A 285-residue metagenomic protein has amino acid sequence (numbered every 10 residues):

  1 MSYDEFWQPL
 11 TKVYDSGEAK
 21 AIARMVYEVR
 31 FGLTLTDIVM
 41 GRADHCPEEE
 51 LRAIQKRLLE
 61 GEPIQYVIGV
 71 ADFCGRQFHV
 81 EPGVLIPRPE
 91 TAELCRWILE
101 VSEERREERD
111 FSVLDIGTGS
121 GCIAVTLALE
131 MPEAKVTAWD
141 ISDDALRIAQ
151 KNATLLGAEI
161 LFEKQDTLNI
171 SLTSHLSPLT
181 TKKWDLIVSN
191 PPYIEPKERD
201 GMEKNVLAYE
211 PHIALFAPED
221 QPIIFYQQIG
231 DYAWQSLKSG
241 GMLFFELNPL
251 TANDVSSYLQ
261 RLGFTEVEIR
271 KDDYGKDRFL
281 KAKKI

Functional and structural regions predicted by a protein language model:
M1-A43: Non-catalytic accessory regions of SAM-dependent methyltransferases
M25-E100: Conserved AdoMet
Q77, K135, E159-L161, T265-E268: Conserved beta-strand segments of alpha/beta enzyme cores
A92-L176, T180-G201, Q228: Conserved SAM/SAH cofactor-binding pocket of Class I
L127, V206, I229, A233: Class I S-adenosylmethionine-dependent transferase superfamily signal
Y193, K283-I285: C-terminal beta-strand of the catalytic ATP-binding
Y193-I224: Mobile active-site "lid"/loop adjacent to the S-adenosyl-L-methionine
E219-A282: Conserved Class I SAM-dependent methyltransferase catalytic core
